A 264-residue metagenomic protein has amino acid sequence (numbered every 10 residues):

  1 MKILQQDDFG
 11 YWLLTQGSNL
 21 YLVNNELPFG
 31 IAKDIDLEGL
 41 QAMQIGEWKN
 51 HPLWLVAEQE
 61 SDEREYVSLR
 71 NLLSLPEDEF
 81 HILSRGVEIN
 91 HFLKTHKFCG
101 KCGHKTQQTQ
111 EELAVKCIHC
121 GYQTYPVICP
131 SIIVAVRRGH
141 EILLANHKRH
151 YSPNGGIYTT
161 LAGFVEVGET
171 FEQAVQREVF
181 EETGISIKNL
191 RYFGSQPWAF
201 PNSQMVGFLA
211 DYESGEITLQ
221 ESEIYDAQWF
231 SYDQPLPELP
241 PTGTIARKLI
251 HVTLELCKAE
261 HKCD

Functional and structural regions predicted by a protein language model:
M1-K94, P153-Y158, Q220-D264: Nudix hydrolase/Nudix homology domain
M43-E47, V115-C117, V136, P197-W198: Short acidic-hydrophobic surface loop/beta-edge motif
S84-R137: Cys/His-rich short segments
V115-T159, F164, S186-I187, A210-Y212: N-terminal strand-loop-strand
I132, Q204-V206, Y225: Change "...and in nucleic-acid phosphodiester-cleaving endonucleases..." to "...and in nucleic-acid processing enzymes
T159-F193, F208, E216: The catalytic Nudix box helix
Q196-L219: Active-site-adjacent beta-strand/loop module that shapes the phosphate/pyrophosphate-binding cleft
